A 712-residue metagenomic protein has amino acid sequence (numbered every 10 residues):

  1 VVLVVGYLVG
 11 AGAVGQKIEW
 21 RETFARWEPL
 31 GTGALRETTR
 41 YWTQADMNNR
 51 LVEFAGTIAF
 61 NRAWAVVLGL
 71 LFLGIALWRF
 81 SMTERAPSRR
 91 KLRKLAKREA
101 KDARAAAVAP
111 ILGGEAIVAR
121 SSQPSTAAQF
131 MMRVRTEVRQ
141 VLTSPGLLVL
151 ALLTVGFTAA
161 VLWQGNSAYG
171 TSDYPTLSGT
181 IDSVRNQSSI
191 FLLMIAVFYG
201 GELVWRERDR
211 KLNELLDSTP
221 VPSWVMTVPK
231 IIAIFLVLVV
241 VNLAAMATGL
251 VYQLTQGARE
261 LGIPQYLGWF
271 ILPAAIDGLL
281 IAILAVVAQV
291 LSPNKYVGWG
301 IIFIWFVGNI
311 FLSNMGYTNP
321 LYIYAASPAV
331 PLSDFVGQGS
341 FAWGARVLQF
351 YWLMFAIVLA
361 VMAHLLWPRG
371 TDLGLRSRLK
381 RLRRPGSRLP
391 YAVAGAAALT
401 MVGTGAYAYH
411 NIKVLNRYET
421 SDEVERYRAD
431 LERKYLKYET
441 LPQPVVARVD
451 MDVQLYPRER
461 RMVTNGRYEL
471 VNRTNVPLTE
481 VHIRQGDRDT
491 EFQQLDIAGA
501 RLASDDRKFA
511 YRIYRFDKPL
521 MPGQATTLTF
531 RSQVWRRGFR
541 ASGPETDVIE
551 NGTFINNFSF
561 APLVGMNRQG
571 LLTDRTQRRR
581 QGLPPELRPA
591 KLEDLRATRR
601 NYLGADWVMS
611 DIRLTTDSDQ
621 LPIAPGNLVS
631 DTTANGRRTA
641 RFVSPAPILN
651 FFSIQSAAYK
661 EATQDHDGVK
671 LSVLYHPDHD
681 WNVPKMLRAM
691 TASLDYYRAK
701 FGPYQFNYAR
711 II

Functional and structural regions predicted by a protein language model:
V1, G201-V237: Helix-loop-helix units of permease transmembrane domains in multi-pass membrane transporters, especially ABC
V1, L8-V9, Q16-E19, T32-G33 (+3 more regions): Secretory targeting signals
V2-R79, A86-P87, K295-R381, R417: Terminal transmembrane helical anchor/hairpin motif
E84, K94, A107-A151, T371-L373 (+1 more regions): Aromatic- and glycine-rich beta-strand/loop motifs that create alpha-glucan
Q164-G201, W205, N213, T464 (+5 more regions): Juxtacatalytic substrate-recognition/specificity segment
L389-R460, G582-P584, R600-G604: N-terminal, polar/Ser/Thr-rich
V424-R428, R531-F652: Extended, low-hydrophobicity, Ser/Thr/Pro/Gly-biased non-transmembrane segments
D487-N551, T598-R599: A surface-exposed beta-strand-loop module
